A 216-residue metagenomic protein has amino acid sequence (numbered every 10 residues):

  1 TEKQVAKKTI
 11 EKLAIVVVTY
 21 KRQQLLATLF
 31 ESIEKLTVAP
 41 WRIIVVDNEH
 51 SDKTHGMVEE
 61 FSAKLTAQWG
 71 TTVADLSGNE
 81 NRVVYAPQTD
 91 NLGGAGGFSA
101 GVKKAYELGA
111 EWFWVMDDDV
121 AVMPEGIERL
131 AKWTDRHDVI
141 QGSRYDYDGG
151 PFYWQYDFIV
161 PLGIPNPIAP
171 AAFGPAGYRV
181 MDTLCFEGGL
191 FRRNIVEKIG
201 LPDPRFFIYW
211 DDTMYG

Functional and structural regions predicted by a protein language model:
E31-P40: Short, acidic, metal-binding catalytic loop of nucleotide-sugar glycosyltransferases
S32, D47-M57, V120: A conserved acidic beta->alpha catalytic loop
D52-S62, G70, E125: Acidic helix N-cap motif at the loop->helix transition within catalytic regions of sugar-transfer enzymes
Y85-L108: Glycine-rich, basic loop-to-helix element that forms the pyrophosphate-binding segment of sugar-nucleotide handling
A110-D119: Short beta-strand-to-loop acidic/aromatic patch adjacent to the donor-nucleotide binding site
E125-Q155: Conserved donor NDP-sugar-binding/catalytic core segment of glycosyltransferases
A171-F191: A recurrent flexible, glycine/aromatic-enriched loop bordering the glycosyltransferase active site that acts as
T183, G189-F191, I195-G200, R205-G216: A short, conserved alpha-helix in the catalytic core of glycosyltransferases
